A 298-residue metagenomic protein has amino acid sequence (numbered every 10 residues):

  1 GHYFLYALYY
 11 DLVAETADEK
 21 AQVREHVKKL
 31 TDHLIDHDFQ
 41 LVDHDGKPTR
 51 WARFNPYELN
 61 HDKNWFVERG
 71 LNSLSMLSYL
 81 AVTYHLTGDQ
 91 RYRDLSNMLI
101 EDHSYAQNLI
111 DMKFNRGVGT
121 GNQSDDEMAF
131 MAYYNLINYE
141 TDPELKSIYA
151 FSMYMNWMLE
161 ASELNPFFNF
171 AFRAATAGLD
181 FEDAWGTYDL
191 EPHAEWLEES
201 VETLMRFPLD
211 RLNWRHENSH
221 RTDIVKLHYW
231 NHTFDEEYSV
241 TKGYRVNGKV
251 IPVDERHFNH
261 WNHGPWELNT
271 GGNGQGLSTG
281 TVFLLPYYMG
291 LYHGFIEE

Functional and structural regions predicted by a protein language model:
G1-V67: Extended ligand-binding groove/face enriched in aromatic
Y6, K47, W65-L74, T120-E127 (+1 more regions): Aromatic-lined, polymer-binding surfaces characteristic of secreted/periplasmic polysaccharide-degrading enzymes
L12-E15, L86, A106, Y139: Alpha-solenoid helical repeat scaffolds
Q22-T31, D94-S104, F151-M158: Amphipathic alpha-helical scaffolding segments
D36-N64, Y105-G121, L164-R173, D254-L268: Glycine- and aromatic-rich loop/turn segments at beta-sheet edges
L59-D62, S75-T87, R116-T120, A132-P143 (+1 more regions): Eukaryote-biased recognition of C-terminal alpha-helical segments
W65-N115: Beta-propeller domains
A129-F130, N135-E298: Terminal, non-catalytic domain-edge segments
